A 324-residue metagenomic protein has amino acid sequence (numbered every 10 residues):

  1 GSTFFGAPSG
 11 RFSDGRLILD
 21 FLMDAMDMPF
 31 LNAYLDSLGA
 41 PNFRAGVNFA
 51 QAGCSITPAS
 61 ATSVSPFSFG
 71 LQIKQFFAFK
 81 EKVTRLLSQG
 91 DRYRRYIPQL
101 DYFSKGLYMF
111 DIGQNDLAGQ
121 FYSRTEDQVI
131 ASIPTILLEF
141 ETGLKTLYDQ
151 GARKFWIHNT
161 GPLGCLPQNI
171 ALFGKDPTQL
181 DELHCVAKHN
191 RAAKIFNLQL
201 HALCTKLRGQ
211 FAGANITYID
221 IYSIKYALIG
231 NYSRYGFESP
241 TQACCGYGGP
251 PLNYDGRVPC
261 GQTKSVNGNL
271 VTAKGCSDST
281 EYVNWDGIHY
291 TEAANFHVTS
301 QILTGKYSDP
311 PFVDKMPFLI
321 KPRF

Functional and structural regions predicted by a protein language model:
G1-F324: Conserved active-site regions of diverse hydrolases
